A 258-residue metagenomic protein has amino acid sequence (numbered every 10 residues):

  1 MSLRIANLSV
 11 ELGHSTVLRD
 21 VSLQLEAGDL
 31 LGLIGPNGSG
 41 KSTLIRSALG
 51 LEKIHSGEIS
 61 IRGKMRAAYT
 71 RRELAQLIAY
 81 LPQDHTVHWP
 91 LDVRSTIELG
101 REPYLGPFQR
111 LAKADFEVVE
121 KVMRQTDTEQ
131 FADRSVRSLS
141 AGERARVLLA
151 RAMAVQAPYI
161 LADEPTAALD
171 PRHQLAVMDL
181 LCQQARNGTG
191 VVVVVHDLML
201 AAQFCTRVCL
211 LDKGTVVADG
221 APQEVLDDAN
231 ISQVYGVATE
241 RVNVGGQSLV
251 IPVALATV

Functional and structural regions predicted by a protein language model:
I34-P36: The feature captures the beta-strand-to-loop junction immediately N-terminal to the Walker
L49: Helix-to-loop junction immediately C-terminal to a conserved catalytic motif
G57-M65, L74: Conserved ABC transporter NBD signature motif
E98, K113-F131, Q156: Conserved ABC ATPase "signature" region
I160-E164: Catalytic Walker B motif of ABC-type/P-loop ATPase nucleotide-binding domains
S232-V258: ABC ATPase nucleotide-binding domains
